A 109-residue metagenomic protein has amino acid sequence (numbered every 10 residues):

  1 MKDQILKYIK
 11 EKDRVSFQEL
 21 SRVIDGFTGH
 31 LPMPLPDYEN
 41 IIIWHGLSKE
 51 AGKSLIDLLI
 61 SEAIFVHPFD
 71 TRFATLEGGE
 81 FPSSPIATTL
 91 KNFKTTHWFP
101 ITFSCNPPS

Functional and structural regions predicted by a protein language model:
K2-K10: Hydrophobic residues on short alpha-helical segments
K10-Q18, G29: Short capping segments at the starts of secondary-structure elements
K12, S61-E62: Alpha-helix C-caps/helix-loop-beta hinges
E19-S21, L58: A short acidic, leucine-rich amphipathic alpha-helix
G26-K49: Short, positively charged loop/turn segments that connect secondary-structure elements
G29-D37, V66-R72, P82: Short recognition patches in nucleic-acid-associated and regulatory proteins
I43-I60, V66-F69: Short amphipathic alpha-helical interaction segments
F73-S109: Short, amphipathic alpha-helical interaction segments positioned at domain boundaries
